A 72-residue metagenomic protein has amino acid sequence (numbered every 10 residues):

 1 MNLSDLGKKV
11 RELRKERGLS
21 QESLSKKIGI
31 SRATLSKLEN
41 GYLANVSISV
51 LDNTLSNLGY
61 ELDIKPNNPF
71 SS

Functional and structural regions predicted by a protein language model:
M1-D5: A detector for short, charged/polar N-terminal pre-domain segments
K9-S23: Short basic helix-loop element that most often maps to the first helix and adjoining turn of HTH DNA-binding modules
V10, L24-S25, L35-L38: Conserved hydrophobic/aromatic packing and binding residues within compact polymer-binding modules
E16, N57, S71-S72: Conserved, charge-rich beta-strand/loop surface module that forms ligand/interface-binding patches within domains
L19-A33: Short alpha-helical DNA-recognition segment
G29-L43: Recognition helix of helix-turn-helix/homeodomain-like DNA-binding domains that insert into the DNA major groove
A44, D63-S72: Short, charged recognition helix plus adjacent turn of helix-turn-helix-like nucleic-acid-binding domains
S49-I64: DNA major-groove recognition helix of helix-turn-helix/homeodomain DNA-binding modules
